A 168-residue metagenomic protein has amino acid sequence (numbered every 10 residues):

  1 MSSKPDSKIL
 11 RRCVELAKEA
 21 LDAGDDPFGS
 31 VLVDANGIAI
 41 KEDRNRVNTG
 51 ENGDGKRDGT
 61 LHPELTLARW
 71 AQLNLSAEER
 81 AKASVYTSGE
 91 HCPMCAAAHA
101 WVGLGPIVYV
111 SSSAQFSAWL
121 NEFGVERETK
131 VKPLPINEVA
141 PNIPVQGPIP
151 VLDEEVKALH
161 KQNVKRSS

Functional and structural regions predicted by a protein language model:
M1-A23, H91, A98-S168: Zinc-dependent deaminase
C13, G29, L67: Conserved hydrophobic/aromatic pocket- or pore-lining residues that grip, position, or stack substrates in active sites
D26, E79-A81, G103: Short loop/turn motifs at secondary-structure junctions
F28-G37: Short beta-strand scaffold segments in enzyme catalytic cores
I38-T49: Short beta->alpha transition motifs characteristic of CBS
K41, E64-N74: Glycine/small-residue-rich phosphate/adenosyl-binding loop
N48-L65: A short, polar/charged loop-to-alpha-helix boundary motif
A77-G89: Immediate flanking context of iron-sulfur cluster ligation sites
